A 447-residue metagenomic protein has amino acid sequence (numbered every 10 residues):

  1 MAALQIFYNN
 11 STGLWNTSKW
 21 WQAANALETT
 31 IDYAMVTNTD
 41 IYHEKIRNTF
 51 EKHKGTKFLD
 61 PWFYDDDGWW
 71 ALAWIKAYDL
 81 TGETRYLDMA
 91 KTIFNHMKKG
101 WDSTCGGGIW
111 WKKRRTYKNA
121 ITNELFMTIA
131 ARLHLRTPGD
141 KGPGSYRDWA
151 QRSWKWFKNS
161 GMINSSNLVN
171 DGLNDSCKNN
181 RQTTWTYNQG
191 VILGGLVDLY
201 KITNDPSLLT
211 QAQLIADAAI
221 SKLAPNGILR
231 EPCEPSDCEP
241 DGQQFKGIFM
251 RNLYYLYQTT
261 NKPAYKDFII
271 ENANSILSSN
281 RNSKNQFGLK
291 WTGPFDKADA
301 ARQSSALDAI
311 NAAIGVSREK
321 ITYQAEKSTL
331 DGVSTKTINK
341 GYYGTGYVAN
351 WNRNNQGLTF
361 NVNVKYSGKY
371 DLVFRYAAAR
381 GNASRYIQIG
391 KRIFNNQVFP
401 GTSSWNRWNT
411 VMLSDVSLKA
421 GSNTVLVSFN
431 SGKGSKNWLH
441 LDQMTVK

Functional and structural regions predicted by a protein language model:
M1-T29, Y33-A71, A77-L80, K118 (+2 more regions): CBM-like carbohydrate-recognition segments
A3, D32, K52, K76 (+14 more regions): Alpha-helical scaffold segments in carbohydrate-active enzymes
N16, G82, R181-Q182, N204: Second-shell loop/turn segments in exported
Y33, W74, L133, A313 (+3 more regions): Short beta-strand segments enriched in hydrophobic/aromatic residues within well-folded beta-rich domains
H43-R136, R147-Q151: Extended ligand-binding groove/face enriched in aromatic
K99-G107, N159-L168, S334-I338: Proline-centered turn/helix-capping motifs that create local helix->coil transitions or kinks
A130-H134, P143-L199: Active-site cradle of extracellular carbohydrate-active enzymes
R318-K447: Extracytoplasmic
